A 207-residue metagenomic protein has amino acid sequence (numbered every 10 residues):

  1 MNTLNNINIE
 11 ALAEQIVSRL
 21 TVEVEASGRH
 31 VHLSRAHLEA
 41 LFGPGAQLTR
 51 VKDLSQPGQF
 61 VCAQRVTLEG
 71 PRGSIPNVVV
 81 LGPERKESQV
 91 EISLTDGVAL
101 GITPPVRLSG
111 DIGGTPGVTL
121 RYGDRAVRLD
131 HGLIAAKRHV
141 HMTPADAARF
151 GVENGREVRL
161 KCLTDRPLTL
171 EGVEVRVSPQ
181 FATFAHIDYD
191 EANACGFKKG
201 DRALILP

Functional and structural regions predicted by a protein language model:
M1-T21: Protein-protein interaction and targeting regions used for scaffolding, dimerization, and localization
T21-V31: Short amphipathic
H30-P71, P76-G123, R128-K161, G172-R202 (+1 more regions): Short beta-strand-centered segments at strand-helix junctions
T164: Acidic, glycine-rich active-site loops and adjacent beta-strand->loop/helix elements that engage anionic groups
P167-T169: Short coil-to-beta-strand transition motifs
